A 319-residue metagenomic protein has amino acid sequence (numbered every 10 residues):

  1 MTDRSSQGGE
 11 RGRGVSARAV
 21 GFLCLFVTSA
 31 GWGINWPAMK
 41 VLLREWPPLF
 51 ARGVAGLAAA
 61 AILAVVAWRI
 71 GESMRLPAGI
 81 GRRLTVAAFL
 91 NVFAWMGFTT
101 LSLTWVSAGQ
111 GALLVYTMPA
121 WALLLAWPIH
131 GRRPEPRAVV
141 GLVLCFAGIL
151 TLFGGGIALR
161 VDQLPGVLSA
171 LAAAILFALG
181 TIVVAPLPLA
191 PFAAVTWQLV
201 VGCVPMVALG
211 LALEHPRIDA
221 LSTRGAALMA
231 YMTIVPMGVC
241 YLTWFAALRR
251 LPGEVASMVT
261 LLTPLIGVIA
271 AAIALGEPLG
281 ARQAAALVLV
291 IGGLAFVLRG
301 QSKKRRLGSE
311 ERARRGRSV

Functional and structural regions predicted by a protein language model:
T2-G14, A55-L57, V65, G154-G155 (+2 more regions): C-terminal-most transmembrane helix of multi-pass membrane proteins
A17-F22, E45-G53, L76-R82, G154-L176 (+2 more regions): Juxtamembrane helix-entry segments on the extracytoplasmic side of multipass membrane proteins
C24-V27, G31, A38, A58 (+12 more regions): Hydrophobic residues within membrane-embedded alpha-helical segments of Major Facilitator Superfamily
G31, N35-W36, A64-V115, T151 (+1 more regions): Specific transmembrane alpha-helical segments of multi-pass solute transporters/efflux pumps, especially DMT/EamA
P37-K40, L49, A60-L63, A122-L124 (+6 more regions): Transmembrane alpha-helical segments that form core, pore/gating elements of small-molecule transporters/exporters
W46, V106, R132-P134, L189 (+2 more regions): Membrane-helix interface residues
R52-V54, V92, M96, A108-T117 (+2 more regions): Helix-helix packing/entry segments at the starts of transmembrane helices
L57, L63, T117, L125 (+7 more regions): Hydrophobic transmembrane alpha-helices of multi-pass small-molecule transport proteins
